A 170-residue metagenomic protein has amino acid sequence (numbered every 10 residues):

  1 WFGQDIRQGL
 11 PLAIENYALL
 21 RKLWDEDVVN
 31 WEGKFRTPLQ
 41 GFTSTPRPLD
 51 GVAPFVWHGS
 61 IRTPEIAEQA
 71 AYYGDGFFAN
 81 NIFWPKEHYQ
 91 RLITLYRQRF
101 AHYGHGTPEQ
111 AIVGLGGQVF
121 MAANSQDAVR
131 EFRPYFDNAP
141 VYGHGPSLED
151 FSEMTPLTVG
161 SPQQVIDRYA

Functional and structural regions predicted by a protein language model:
W1-A170: Active-site-adjacent structural elements that line small-molecule/cofactor binding pockets in enzymes
